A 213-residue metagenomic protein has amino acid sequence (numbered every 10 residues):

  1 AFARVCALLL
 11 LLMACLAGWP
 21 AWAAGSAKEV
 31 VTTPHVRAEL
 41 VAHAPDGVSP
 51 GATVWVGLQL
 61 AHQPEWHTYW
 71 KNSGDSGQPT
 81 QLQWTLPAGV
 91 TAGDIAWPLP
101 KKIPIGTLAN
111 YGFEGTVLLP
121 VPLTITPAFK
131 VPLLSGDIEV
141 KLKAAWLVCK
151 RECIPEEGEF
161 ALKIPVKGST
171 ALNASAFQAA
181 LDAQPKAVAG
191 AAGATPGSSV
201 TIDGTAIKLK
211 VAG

Functional and structural regions predicted by a protein language model:
A1-R4: N-terminal secretory signal peptides that target proteins for export/translocation
C6-G18: Bacterial N-terminal signal peptides
P20-G213: Extracellular/lumen-exposed scaffold segments
